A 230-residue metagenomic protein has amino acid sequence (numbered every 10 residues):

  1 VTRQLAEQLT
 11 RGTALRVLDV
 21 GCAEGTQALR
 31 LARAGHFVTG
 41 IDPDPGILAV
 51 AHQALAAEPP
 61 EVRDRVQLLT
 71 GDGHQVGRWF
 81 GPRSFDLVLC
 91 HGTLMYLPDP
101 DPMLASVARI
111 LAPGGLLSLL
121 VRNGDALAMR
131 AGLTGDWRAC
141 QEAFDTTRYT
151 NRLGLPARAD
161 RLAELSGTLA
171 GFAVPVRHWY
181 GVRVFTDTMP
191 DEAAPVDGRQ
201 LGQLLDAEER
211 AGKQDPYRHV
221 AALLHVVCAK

Functional and structural regions predicted by a protein language model:
V1-T13: Conserved alpha-helix/loop element of class I SAM-dependent methyltransferases that forms part of the SAM/SAH-binding
T26, R30-V76: Class I SAM-dependent methyltransferase SAM/SAH-binding core
R78-L87: A short acidic, Gly/Pro-enriched loop at the edge of an enzyme's catalytic core that lines a small-molecule cofactor
L87-D99: A short SAM/SAH-binding and catalytic strip from SAM-dependent methyltransferases
D101-L116: A short glycine-rich, Lys/Arg-flanked "PGG" loop and its adjoining helix->strand segment in the class I
L116-F144: Conserved class I S-adenosyl-L-methionine
L155-A173, W179: Short alpha-helix
H178-K230: Conserved Class I S-adenosyl-L-methionine
